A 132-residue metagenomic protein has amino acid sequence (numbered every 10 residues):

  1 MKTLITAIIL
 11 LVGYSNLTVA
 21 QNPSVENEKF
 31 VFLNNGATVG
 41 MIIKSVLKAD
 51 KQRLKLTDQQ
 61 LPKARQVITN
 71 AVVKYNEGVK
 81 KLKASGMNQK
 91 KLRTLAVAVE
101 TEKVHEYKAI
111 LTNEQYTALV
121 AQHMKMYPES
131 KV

Functional and structural regions predicted by a protein language model:
M1-E28: Bacterial Sec-dependent N-terminal signal peptides
Q21-V132: Charge-rich (acidic/polar
